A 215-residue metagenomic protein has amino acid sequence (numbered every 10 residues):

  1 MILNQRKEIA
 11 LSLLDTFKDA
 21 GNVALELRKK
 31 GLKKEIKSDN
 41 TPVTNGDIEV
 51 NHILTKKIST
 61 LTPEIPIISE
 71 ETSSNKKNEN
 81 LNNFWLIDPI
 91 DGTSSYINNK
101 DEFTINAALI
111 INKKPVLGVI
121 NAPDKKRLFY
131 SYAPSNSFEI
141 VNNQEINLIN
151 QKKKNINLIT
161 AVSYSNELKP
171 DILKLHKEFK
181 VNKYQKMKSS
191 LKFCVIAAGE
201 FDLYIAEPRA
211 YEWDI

Functional and structural regions predicted by a protein language model:
M1-I90, K174: N-terminal subdomain of lithium-sensitive/metallo-dependent phosphomonoesterases centered on the IMPase/IPPase/PAP
A24, D47, I58, T93 (+4 more regions): Residue-level signal for inorganic ion chemistry
K29, D39, T72, N142 (+2 more regions): Residues that form or immediately flank small-molecule/cofactor binding pockets and catalytic motifs
L32-E35, S137-E139, F179-Q185: Short secondary-structure junctions
I48, E71, P89-G92, P123 (+2 more regions): Generic detector of well-ordered alpha-helical packing
E79-F138: DPxDG-like acidic metal-binding loop motif
N150-I215: An extended, acidic
